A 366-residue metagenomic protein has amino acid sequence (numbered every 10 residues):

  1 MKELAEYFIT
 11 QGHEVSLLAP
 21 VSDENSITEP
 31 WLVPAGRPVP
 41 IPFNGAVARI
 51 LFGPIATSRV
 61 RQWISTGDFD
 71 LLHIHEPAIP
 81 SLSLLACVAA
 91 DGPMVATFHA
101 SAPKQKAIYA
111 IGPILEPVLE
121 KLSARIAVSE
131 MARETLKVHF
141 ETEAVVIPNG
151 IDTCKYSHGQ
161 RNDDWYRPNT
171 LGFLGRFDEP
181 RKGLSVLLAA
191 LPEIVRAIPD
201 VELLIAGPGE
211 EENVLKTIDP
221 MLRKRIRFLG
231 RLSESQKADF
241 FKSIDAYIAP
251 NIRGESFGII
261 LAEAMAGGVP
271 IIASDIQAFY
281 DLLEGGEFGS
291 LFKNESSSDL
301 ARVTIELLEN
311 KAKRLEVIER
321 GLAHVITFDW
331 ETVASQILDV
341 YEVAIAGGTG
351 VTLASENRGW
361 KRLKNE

Functional and structural regions predicted by a protein language model:
M1-E24, G67, G92, E120 (+2 more regions): N-terminal subdomain of nucleotide-sugar transferases
V21, M131, G150: Carbohydrate-associated surface elements
K106, E134-V138, P148-P168, K216 (+2 more regions): Acidic anion/phosphate-binding donor-loop and adjacent secondary structure in glycosyltransferase catalytic cores
D163-K182, L188-P192, L204: Conserved donor-binding/catalytic core segment of Leloir-type glycosyltransferases
L215-S235: Nucleotide-activated donor-binding/catalytic signature segment of Leloir-type glycosyltransferases, i.e., the conserved
R231, D239-I244: Short alpha-helical donor nucleotide-sugar binding micro-motif in glycosyltransferases
P270-A273: Short hydrophobic beta-strand element within catalytic cores of glycosyltransferases and related nucleotide-activated
G285-G286, S290-S297, E306-A312, I326: Conserved acidic donor-binding segment of nucleotide-sugar-dependent glycosyltransferases
